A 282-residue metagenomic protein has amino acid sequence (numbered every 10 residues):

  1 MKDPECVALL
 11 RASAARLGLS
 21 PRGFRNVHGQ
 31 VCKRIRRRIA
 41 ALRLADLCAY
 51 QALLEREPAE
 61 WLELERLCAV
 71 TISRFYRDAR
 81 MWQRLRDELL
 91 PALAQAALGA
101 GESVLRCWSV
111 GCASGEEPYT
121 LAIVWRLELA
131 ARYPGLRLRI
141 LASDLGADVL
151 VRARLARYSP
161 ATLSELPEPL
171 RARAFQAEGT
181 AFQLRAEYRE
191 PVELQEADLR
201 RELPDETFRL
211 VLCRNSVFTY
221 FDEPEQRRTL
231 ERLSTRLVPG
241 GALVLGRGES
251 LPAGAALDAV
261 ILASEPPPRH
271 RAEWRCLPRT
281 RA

Functional and structural regions predicted by a protein language model:
K2-W108: Conserved AdoMet
R84-A94, P118-L129: Short, well-ordered amphipathic alpha-helices
A100-L121, L138-L141: Conserved class I S-adenosyl-L-methionine
V110, A131-E225, L251: Extended basic-aromatic, gly/pro-enriched interface segments that bind polyanionic ligands
Q226-P239: A short glycine-rich, Lys/Arg-flanked "PGG" loop and its adjoining helix->strand segment in the class I
P239-R247: Conserved beta-strand signature within the Rossmann-like core of class I S-adenosyl-L-methionine
P252-A282: Core SAM-dependent methyltransferase catalytic element
